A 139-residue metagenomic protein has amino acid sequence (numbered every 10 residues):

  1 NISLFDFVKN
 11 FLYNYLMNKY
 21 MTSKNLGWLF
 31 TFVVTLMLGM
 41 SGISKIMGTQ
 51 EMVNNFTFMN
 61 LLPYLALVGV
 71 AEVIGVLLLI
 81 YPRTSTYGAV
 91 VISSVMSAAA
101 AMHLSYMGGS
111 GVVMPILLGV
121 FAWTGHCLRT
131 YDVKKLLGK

Functional and structural regions predicted by a protein language model:
I2-M40, I80-K139: Extended, low-polarity transmembrane helix blocks
K24-V68: N-terminal first-folded block
L67-V70, S93: Hydrophobic residues within alpha-helical transmembrane segments of multi-pass solute transporters/permease subunits
A71-V76: Core segments of transmembrane alpha-helices that mediate helix-helix packing or line hydrophobic substrate/ligand
